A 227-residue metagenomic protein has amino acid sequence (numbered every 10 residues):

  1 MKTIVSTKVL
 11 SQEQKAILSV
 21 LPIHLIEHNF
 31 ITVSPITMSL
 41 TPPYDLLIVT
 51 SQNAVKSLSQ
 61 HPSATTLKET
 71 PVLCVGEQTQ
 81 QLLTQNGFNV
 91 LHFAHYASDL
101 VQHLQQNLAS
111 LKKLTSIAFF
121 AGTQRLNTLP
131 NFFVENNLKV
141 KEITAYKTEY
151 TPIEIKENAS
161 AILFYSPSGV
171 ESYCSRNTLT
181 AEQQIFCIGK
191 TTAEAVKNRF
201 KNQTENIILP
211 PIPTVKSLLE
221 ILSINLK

Functional and structural regions predicted by a protein language model:
M1-K227: Signature of uroporphyrinogen-III synthase
